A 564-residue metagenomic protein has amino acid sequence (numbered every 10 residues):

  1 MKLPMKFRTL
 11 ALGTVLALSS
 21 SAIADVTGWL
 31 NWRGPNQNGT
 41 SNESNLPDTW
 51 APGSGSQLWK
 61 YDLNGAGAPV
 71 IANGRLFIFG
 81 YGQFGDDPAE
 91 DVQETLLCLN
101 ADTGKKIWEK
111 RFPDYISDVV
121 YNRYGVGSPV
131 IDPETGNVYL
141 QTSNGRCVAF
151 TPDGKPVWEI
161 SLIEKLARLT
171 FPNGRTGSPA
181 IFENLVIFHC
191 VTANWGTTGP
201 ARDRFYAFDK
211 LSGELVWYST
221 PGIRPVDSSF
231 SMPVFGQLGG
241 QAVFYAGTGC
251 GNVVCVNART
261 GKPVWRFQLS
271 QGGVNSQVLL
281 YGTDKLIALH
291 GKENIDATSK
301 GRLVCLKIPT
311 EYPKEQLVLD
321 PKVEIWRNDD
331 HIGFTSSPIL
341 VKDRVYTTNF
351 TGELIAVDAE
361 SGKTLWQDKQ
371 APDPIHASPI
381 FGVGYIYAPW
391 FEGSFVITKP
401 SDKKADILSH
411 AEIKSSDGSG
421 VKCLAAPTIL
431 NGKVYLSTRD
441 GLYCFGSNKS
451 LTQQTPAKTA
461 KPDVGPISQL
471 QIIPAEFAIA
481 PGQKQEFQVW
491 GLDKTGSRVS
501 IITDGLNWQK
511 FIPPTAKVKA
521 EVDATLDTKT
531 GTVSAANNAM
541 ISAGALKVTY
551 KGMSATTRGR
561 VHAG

Functional and structural regions predicted by a protein language model:
M1-A11: Bacterial N-terminal signal peptides that target proteins for export
P4-K6, N31, W508: Intrinsically disordered, low-complexity sequence elements enriched in Ser/Thr/Gly/Pro
T9-S21: Bacterial N-terminal signal peptides
L16, I23-A24, K342, N431 (+3 more regions): N-terminal non-cleavable signal-anchor helices
I23-F477, P481-W490, K494: Noncatalytic, solvent-exposed loop/strand surfaces of beta-propeller-type extracellular/periplasmic domains
L451-G564: Extracytoplasmic soluble-region selector
